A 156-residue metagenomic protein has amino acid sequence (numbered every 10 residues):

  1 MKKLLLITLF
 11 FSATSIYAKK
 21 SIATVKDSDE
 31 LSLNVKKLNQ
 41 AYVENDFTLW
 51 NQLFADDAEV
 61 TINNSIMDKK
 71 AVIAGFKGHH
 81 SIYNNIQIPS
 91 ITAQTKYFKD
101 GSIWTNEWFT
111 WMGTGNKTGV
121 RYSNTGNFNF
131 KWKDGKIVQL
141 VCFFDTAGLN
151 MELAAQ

Functional and structural regions predicted by a protein language model:
M1-V25: Bacterial Sec-dependent N-terminal signal peptides
T8, I62, F144: Residues that line or immediately flank small-molecule/substrate-binding pockets and catalytic motifs
I16-F47, Q52: Short, low-complexity N-terminal intrinsically disordered segments enriched in polar/charged residues
K26, E30, F47-F98, I103: A solvent-exposed, acidic/Ser-Thr-rich amphipathic alpha-helical stretch
L38, L49-W50, A58, V72 (+3 more regions): Hydrophobic pocket/interface hotspot
S65-M67, Q94, M112-T114, F144-A147: Solvent-exposed loop/turn segments at secondary-structure junctions within structured extracellular/periplasmic domains
W108-I137, F144: Exposed beta-sheet edge and beta->alpha loop/turn motif
Q139-Q156: Low-complexity, intrinsically disordered terminal/linker segments enriched in charged and Gly/Pro repeats
